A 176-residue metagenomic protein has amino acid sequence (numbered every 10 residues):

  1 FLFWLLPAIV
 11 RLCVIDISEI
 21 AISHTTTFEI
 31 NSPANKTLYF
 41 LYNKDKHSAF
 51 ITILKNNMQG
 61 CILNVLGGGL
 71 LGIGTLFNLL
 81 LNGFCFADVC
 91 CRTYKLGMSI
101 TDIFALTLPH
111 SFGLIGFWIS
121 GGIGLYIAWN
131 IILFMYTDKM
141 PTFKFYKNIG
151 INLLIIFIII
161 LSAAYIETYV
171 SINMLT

Functional and structural regions predicted by a protein language model:
F1-L5, N57, C61, I149 (+2 more regions): Alpha-helical transmembrane spans of integral membrane proteins, capturing the lipid-embedded, hydrophobic core of TM
F1-S23: N-terminal signal-anchor transmembrane alpha helix
I17-K44, S48, A87-A105: Membrane-interface interhelical connector segments
K44-G74: Individual transmembrane alpha-helix segments
C61-L66, V89-C90, I103, L153 (+2 more regions): Alpha-helical transmembrane segments of multipass membrane proteins
G72, L76-L96: Conserved mixed alpha/beta catalytic, RNA-binding, or beta-rich assembly cores of soluble enzyme, regulatory
L108-I119: Membrane-interface loop-to-helix entry segments
F117, G122-T176: Terminal transmembrane helical module of multi-pass membrane proteins
